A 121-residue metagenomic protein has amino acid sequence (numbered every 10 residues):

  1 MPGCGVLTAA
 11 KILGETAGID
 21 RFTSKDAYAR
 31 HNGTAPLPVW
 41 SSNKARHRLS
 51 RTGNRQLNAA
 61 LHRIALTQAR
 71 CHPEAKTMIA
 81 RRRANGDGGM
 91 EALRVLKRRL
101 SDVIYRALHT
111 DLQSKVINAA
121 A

Functional and structural regions predicted by a protein language model:
P2-L7, K11-G89, I117-N118: Phosphate-backbone recognition surface of nucleic-acid-processing proteins
A84-A121: Basic, amphipathic alpha-helical segments enriched in Lys/Arg and hydrophobic/aromatic residues
